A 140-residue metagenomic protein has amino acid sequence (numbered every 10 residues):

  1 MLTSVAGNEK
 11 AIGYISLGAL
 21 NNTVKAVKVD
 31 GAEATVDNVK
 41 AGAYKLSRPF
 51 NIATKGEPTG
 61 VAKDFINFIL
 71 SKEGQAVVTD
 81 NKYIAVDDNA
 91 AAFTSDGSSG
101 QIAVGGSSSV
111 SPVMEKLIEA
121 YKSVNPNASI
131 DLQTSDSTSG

Functional and structural regions predicted by a protein language model:
M1-G140: Exported/periplasmic ABC-transporter solute-binding proteins
